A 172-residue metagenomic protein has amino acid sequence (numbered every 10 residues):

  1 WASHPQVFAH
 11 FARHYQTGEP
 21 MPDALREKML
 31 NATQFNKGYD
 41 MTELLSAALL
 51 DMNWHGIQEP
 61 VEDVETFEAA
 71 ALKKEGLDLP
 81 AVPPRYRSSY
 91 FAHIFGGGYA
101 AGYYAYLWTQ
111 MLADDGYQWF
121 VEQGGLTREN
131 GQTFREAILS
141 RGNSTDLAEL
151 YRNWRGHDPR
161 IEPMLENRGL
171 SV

Functional and structural regions predicted by a protein language model:
W1-V172: Cation-handling catalytic/transport regions enriched in His/Asp/Glu
